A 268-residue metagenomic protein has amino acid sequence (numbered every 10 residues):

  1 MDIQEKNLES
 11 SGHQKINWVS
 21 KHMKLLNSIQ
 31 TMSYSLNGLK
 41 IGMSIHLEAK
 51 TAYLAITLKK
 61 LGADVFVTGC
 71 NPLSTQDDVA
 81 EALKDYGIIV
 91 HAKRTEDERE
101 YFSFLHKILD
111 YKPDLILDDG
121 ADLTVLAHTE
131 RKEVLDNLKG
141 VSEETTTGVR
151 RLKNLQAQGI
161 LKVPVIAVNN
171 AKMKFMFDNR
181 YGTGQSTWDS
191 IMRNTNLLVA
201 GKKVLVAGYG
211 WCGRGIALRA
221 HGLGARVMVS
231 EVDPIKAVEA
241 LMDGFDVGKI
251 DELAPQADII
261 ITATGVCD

Functional and structural regions predicted by a protein language model:
M1-L36, C70-T75, A80-K202: Glycine/serine-rich phosphate-binding loop and adjoining beta1-alpha1 elements at the start of nucleotide-handling
I3-E5, Q14, N27-L39, A52-I56 (+5 more regions): Ligand-binding pocket scaffold of soluble enzyme catalytic domains
K40, Y86-K93, K236, I261: Short, basic, glycine/proline-bearing loop/turn elements
M43-T51, N71-T75, A121-L123, W211-C212: Gly/Ser/Thr-rich loops at beta-strand to alpha-helix junctions that form or flank small-molecule/cofactor-binding
I45-A63, D178, G182-Q256, T262-T264: Glycine-rich phosphate/diphosphate-binding loop of Rossmann-like nucleotide-binding domains
V67, I116-L117, M228-E231: Short, hydrophobic beta-strand segments that form beta-sheet elements in well-ordered domains
P72, P234-K236, D268: Helix N-cap at the beta1-alpha1 junction of Rossmann-like dinucleotide-binding domains, i.e., the first residues
L117, I260-I261: N-terminal Rossmann-like NAD(P) cofactor-binding module of classical short-chain dehydrogenase/reductase
